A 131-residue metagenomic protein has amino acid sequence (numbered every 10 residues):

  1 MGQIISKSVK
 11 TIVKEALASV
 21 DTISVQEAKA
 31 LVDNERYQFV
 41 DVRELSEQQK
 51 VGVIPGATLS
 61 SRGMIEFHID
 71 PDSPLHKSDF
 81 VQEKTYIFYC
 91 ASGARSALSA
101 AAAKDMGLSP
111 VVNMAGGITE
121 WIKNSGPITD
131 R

Functional and structural regions predicted by a protein language model:
M1-Y37, L45-T85, R95-R131: Rhodanese-like catalytic fold shared by cysteine-dependent sulfurtransferases and DSP/PTP-type phosphatases
Y89: Short, surface-exposed ligand- or partner-binding patches at beta-edge/loop junctions that are enriched in aromatics
